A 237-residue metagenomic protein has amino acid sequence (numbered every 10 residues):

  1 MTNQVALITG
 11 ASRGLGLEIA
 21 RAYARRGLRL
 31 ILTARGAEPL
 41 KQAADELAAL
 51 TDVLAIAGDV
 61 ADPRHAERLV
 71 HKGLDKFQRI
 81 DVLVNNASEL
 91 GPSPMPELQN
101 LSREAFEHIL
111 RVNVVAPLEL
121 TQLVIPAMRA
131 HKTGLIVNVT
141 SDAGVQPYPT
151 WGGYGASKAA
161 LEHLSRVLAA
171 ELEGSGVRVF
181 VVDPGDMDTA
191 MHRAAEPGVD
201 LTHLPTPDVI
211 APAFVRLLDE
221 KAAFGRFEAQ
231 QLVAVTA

Functional and structural regions predicted by a protein language model:
S12-G14: Conserved glycine-rich cofactor-binding loop
R26-A43: Conserved glycine-rich Rossmann-like NAD(P)H-binding loop of the short-chain dehydrogenase/reductase
E38, A57-L69, R103: The beta1-alpha1 cofactor-binding region of Rossmann-like NAD(H)/NADP(H)-dependent oxidoreductases
P94-L98, S102-E107: Substrate-binding pocket helix/loop in short-chain dehydrogenase/reductase
T121, S157: Active-site helix of classical SDR
S141: Residue(s) in the substrate-gating loop at a strand-loop-helix junction that position the organic substrate next
G174-V177, V181-V182, T189, P197-A237: C-terminal helical subdomain
